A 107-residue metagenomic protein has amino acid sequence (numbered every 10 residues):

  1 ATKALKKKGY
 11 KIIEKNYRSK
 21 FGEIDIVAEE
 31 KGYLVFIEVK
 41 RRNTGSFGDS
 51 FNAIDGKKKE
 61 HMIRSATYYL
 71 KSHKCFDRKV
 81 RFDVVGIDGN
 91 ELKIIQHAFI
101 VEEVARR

Functional and structural regions predicted by a protein language model:
A1-K15: Acidic-basic catalytic patches of nuclease active cores, encompassing PD-(D/E)XK and other metal-cofactor nuclease
K3-K6, I37-V39, I95: Alpha-helical transmembrane bundles and membrane-interface segments of multipass inner-membrane proteins
K11, L34, K79: Hydrophobic "anchor" residues on beta-strands that sit immediately upstream of conserved functional sites
S19-G22: Short acidic/glycine-enriched loop/turn segments that link adjacent beta-strands
I24-S46, G56, M62: Conserved catalytic cores of phosphodiester-cleaving nucleases, focusing on short active-site segments
S46-R78: Mid-chain, well-packed structural core segment of small domains
S72-R107: Domain-level recognition of nuclease-like catalytic cores that cleave nucleotide substrates
